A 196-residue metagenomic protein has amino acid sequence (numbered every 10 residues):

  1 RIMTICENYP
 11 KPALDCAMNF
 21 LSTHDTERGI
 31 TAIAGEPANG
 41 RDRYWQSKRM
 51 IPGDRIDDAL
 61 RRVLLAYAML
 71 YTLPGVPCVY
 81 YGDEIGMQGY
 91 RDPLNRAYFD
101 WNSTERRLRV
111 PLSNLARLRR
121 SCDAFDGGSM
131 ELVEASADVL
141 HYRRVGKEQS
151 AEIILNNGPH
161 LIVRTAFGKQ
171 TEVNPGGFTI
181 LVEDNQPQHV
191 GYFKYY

Functional and structural regions predicted by a protein language model:
R1-Y196: Active-site and adjacent substrate-binding regions of carbohydrate-active enzymes
